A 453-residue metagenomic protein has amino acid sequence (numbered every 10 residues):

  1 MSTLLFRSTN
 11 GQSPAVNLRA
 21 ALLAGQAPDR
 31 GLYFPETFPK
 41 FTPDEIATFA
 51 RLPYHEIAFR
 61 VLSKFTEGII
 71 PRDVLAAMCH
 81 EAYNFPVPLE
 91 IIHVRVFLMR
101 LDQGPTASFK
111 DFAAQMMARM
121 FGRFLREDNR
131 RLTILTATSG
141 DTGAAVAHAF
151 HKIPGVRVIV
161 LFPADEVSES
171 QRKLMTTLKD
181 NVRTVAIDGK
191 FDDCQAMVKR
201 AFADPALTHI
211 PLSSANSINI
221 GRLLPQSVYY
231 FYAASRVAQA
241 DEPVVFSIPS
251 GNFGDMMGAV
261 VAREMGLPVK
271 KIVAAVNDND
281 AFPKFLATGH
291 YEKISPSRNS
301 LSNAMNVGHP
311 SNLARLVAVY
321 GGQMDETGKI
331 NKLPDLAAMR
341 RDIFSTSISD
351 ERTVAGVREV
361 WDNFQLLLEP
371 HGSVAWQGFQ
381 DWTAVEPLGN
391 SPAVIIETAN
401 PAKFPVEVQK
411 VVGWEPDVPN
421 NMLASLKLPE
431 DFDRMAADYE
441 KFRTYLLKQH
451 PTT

Functional and structural regions predicted by a protein language model:
M1-T453: PLP-dependent amino-acid enzyme catalytic core
